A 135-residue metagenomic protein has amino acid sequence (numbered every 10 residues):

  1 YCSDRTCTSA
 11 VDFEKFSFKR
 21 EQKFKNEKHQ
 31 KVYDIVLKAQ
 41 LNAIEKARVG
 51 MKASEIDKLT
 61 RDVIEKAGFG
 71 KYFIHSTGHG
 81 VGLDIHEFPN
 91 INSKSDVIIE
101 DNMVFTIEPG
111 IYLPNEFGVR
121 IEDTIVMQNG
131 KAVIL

Functional and structural regions predicted by a protein language model:
Y1-L135: Active-site neighborhoods and metal-handling regions in enzymes and metal-associated proteins
